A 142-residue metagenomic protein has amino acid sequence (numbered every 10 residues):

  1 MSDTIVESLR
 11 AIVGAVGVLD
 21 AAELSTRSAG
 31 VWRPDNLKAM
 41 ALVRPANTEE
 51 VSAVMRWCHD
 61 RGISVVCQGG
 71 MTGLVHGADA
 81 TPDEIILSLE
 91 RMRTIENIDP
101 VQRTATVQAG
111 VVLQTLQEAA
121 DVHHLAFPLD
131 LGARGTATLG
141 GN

Functional and structural regions predicted by a protein language model:
M1-V31, R61-I63: N-terminal accessory segments
L9, R33-V65, D83, L89-G132: N-terminal glycine-rich flavin-associated loop
G17-L19, C67, L129: A generic structural-conservation signal
L24-S25, L74-V75, R134-T138: A glycine-rich phosphate-binding loop feature that marks nucleotide/adenosyl-phosphate handling sites
G30-P34, V75-A80: Short glycine-biased active-site loop of nucleotidyltransferases that positions the nucleotide triphosphate and helps
L74-A78, I85-S88: Short, acidic (Asp/Glu-rich) active-site segment that either coordinates a divalent metal cofactor
H76-T81, Q117-A119, L139-N142: Short acidic, glycine/serine/threonine-rich loops at helix termini
